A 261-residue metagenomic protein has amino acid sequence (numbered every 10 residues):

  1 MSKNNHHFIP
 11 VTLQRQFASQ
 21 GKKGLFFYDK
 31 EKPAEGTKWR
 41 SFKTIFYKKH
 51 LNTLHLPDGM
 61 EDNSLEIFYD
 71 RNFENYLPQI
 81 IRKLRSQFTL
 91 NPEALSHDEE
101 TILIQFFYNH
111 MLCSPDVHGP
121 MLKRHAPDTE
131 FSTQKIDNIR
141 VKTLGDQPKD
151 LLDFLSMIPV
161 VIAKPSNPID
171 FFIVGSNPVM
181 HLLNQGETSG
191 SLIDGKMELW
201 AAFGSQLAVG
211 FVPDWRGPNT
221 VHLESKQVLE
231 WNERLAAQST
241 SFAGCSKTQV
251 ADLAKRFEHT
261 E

Functional and structural regions predicted by a protein language model:
M1-N5, I9-E261: Alpha-helical structural context detector biased toward long hydrophobic helices
